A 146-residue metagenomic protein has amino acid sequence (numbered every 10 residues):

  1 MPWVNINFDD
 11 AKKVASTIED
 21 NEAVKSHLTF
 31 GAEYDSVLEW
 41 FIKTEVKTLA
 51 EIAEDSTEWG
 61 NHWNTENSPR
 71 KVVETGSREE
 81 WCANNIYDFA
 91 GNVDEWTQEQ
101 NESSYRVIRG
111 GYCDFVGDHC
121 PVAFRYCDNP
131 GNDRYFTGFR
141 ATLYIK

Functional and structural regions predicted by a protein language model:
M1-D88, I145: Short aromatic-cysteine micro-motif
P2-E19, K25, T29, E80 (+1 more regions): Disulfide-stabilized, aromatic/cysteine-rich ligand-recognition loop
D35, N92, R106: Glycine-centered loop/turn positions within well-structured domains that cap or flank conserved ligand/cofactor-binding
D88-F89, F136: Residue-level recognition of short, solvent-exposed, well-ordered loop/turn junctions that link secondary-structure
A90-Q98: Active-site-proximal beta-strands of protease catalytic cores
